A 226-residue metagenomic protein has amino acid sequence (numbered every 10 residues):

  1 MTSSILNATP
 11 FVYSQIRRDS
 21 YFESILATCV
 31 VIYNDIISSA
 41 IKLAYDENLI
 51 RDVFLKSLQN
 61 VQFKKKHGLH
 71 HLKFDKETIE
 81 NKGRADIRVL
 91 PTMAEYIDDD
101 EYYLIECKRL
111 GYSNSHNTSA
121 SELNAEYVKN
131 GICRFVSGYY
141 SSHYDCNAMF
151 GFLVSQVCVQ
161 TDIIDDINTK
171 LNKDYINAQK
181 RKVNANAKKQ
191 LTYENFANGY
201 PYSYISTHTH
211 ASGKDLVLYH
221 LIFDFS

Functional and structural regions predicted by a protein language model:
M1-Y45, S57-K64, S121-A125, G138-D145 (+1 more regions): C-terminal tail/extension regions appended to the core domain(s) of diverse proteins
L49, V53-N60, R134: Amphipathic alpha-helical segments that form well-ordered structural scaffolds and often line/cohere around active
Q59-R88: A short acidic/basic microdomain associated with nuclease active sites
I79-N81, I97, S142-H143: Intrinsically disordered, low-complexity regulatory regions enriched in Ser/Pro/Gly/Thr and acidic residues
G83-A85, Y103, N147-A148: Residue-level detector of short, conserved catalytic/binding motifs and their immediate flanks
I87, Y103-G111: Conserved catalytic cores of phosphodiester-cleaving nucleases, focusing on short active-site segments
M93-D100: Short, solvent-exposed loop/turn segments that connect beta-strands within catalytic domains and beta-strand-rich
R109-C158: Catalytic cores of nucleic-acid endonucleases
